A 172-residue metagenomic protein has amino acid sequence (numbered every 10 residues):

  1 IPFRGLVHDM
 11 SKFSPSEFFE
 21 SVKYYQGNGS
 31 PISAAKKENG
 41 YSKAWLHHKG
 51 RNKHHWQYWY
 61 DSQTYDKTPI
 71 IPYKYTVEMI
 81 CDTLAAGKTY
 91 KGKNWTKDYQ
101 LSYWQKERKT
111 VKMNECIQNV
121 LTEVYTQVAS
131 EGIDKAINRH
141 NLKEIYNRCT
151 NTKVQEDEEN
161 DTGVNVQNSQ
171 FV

Functional and structural regions predicted by a protein language model:
I1-V172: Metal-dependent phosphohydrolase cores
